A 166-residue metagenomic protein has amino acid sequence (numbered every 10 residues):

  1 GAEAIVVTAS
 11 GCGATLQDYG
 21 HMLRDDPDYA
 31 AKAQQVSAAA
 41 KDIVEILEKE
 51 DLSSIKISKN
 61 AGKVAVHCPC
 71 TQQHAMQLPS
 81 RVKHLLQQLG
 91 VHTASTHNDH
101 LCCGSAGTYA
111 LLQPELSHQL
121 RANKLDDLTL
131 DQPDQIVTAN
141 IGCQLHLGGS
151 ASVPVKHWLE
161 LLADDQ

Functional and structural regions predicted by a protein language model:
G1-Q166: Iron-sulfur cluster-binding electron-transfer modules in prokaryotic oxidoreductases
